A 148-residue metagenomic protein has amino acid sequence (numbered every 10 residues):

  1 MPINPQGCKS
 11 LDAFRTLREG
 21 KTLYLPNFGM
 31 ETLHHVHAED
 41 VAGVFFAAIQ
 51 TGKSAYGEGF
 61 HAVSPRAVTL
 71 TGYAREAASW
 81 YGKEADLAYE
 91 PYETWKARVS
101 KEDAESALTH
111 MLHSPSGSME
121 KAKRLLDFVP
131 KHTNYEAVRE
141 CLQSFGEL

Functional and structural regions predicted by a protein language model:
M1-A13: Flexible, glycine-rich beta-alpha linker
R15-V36: A conserved pocket-lining segment of Rossmann-fold NAD(P)-dependent short-chain dehydrogenase/reductase
K21-T22, A38-A48: Glycine-rich, aromatic-lined ligand/substrate-binding cores of catalytic and carbohydrate-binding domains
G29, H34-A42, G59, A67-T71 (+2 more regions): Conserved loop-to-helix N-cap of the C-terminal "lid" that shapes the substrate pocket in Rossmann-like
A38, T71, A97-V129: Conserved C-terminal active-site "lid" loop/helix of NAD(P)H-dependent oxidoreductases that clamps the redox cofactor
V41, F45, A62, Y73 (+2 more regions): Non-catalytic, hydrophobic alpha-helical segments
A47-S106: Mid/C-terminal beta-alpha module of Rossmann-like enzyme folds, strongest in SDR-family dehydrogenases/epimerases
H132-L148: Amphipathic terminal alpha-helices
